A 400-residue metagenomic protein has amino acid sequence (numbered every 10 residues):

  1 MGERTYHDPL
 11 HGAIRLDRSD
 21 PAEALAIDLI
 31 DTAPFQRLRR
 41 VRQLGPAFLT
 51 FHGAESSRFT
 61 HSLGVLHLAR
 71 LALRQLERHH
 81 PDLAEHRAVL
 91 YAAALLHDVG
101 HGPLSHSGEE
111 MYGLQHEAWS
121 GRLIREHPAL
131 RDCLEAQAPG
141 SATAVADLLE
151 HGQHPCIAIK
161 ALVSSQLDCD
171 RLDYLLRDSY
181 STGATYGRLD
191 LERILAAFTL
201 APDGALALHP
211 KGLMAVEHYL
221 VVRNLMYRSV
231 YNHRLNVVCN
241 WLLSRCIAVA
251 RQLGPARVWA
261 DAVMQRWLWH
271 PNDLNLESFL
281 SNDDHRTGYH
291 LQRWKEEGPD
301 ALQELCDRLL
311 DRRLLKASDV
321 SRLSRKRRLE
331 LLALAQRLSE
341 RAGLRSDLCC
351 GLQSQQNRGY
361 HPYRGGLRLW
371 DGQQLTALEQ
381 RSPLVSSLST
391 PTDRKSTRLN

Functional and structural regions predicted by a protein language model:
M1-V89, P103-E109, G113-R398: Histidine-centered, transition-metal-coordinating active-site segments
V89, A94-L95: Elongated alpha-helical scaffolds
L96, G100-H101: Short active-site segment of divalent metal-dependent hydrolases/proteases that encodes the spacing between
